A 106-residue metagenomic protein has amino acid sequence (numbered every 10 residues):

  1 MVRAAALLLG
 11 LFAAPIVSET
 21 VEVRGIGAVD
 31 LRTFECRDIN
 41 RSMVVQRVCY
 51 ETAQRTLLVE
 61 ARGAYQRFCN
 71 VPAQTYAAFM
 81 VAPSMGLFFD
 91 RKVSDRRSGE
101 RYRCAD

Functional and structural regions predicted by a protein language model:
M1-E19: Classic N-terminal secretory signal peptides
S18-D106: Acidic/histidine-enriched, beta-strand-rich ligand/metal-binding domains
